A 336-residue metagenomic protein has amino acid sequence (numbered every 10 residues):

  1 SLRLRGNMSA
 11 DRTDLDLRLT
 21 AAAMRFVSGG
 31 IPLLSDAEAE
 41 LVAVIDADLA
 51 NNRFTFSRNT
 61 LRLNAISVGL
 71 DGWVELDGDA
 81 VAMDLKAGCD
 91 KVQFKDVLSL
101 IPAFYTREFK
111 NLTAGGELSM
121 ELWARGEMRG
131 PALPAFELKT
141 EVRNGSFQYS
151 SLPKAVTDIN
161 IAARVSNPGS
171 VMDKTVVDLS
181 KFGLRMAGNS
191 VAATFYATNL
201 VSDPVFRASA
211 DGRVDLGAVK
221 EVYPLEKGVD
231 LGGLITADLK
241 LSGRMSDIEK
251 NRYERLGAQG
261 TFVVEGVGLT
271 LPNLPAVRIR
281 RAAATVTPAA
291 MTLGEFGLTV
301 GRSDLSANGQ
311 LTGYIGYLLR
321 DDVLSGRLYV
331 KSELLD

Functional and structural regions predicted by a protein language model:
S1-T55, I66-D178, F182, N189-R281 (+2 more regions): Membrane-proximal interfacial segments on either side of biological membranes
